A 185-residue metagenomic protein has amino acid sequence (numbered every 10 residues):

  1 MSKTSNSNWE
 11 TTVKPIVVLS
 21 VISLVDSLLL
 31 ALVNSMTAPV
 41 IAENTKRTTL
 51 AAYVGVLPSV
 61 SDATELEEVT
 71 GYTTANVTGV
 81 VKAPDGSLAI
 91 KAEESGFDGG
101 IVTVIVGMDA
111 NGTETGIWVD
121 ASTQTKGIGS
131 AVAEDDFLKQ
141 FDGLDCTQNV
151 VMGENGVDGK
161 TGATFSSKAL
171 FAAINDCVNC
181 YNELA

Functional and structural regions predicted by a protein language model:
S2-A185: Flexible, solvent-exposed loop/hinge segments and secondary-structure transition points
